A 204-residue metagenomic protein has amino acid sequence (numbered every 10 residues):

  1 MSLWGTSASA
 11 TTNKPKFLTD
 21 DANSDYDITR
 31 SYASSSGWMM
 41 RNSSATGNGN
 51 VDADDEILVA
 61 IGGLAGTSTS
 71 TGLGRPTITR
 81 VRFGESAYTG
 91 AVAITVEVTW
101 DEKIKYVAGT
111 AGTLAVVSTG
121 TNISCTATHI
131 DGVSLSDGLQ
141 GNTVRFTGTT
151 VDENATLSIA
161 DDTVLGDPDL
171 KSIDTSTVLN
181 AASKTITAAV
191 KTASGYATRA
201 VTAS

Functional and structural regions predicted by a protein language model:
M1-S204: Non-catalytic beta-sheet/beta-sandwich ligand-binding modules that flank or precede catalytic cores
